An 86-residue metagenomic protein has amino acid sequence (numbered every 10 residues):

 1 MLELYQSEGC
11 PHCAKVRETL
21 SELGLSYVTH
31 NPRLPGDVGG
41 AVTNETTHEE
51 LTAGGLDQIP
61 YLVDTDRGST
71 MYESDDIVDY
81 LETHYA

Functional and structural regions predicted by a protein language model:
M1-G9, A14-A86: GST-like domain detector, emphasizing the conserved glutathione-binding G-site in the N-terminal thioredoxin-like
